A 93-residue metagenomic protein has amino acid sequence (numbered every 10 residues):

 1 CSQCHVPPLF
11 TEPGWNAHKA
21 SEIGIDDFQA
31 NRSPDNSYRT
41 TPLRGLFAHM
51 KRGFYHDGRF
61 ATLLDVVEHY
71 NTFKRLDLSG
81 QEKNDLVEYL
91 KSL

Functional and structural regions predicted by a protein language model:
C1-L93: Periplasmic c-type cytochrome electron-transfer domains
